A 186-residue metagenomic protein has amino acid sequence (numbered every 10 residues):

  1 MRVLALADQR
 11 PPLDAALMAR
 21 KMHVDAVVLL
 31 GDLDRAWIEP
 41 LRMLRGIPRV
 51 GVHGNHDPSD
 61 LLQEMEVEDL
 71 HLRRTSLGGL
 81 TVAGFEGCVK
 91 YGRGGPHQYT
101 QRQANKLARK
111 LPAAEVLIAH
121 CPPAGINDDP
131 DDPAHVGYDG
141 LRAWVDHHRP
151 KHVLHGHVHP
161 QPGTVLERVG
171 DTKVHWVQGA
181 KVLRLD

Functional and structural regions predicted by a protein language model:
M1, I47, V67, L80 (+3 more regions): A structural micro-motif
M1-R42, R109-A113: N-terminal active-site segment of His-dependent metallophosphoesterases
A5-A7, V27-D32, R49-H56, L70 (+4 more regions): Active-site neighborhood of phospho(di)ester-bond hydrolases with catalytic His/Asp-centered motifs
Q9-L13, R35, V50-G140: Conserved catalytic scaffold of divalent metal-dependent phosphoesterases
L17, S76-G79, A143-H148, H159-D186: Binuclear metal-dependent phosphoesterase catalytic core
A19-K21, I38-L44, S59-E66, K110-L111 (+2 more regions): Short loop/helix-cap segments at secondary-structure boundaries that form the rim of catalytic
R20-H23, G94, Y99-T100, A134 (+3 more regions): General N-terminal targeting signals
P40-G46, D139-H147: Catalytic-core regions built around general acid/base machinery
